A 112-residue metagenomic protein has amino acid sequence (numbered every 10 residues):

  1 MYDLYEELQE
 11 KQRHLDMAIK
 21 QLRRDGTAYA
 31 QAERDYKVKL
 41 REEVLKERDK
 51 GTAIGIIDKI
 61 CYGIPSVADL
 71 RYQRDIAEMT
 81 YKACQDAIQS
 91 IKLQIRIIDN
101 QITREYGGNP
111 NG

Functional and structural regions predicted by a protein language model:
M1-K20: Short, charge-rich amphipathic alpha-helices with coiled-coil/heptad character
Y2-Y5, Y106-G112: Short acidic DE-rich linear segments
L15, E33-Y36, S66: A general secondary-structure boundary signal
D25-I57: Extended alpha-helical coiled-coil "stalk/arm" regions that act as elongated linkers or oligomerization scaffolds
G26-R34, Y72-E105: Long amphipathic alpha-helical coiled-coil segments
K50-T80: Short, glycine/alanine-rich amphipathic alpha-helical segment that often forms an alpha-turn-alpha hairpin
